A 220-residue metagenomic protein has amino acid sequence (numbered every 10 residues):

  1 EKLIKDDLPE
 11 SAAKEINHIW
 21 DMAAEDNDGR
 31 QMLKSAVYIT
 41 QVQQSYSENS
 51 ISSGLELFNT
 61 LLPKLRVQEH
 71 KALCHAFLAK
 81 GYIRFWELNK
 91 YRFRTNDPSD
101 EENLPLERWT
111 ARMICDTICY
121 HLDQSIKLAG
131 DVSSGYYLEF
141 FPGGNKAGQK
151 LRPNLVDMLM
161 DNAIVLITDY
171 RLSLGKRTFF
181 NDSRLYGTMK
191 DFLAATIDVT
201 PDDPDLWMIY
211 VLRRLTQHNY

Functional and structural regions predicted by a protein language model:
E1-I4: Alpha-helical tetratricopeptide repeat
D6-Y220: Extracytoplasmic/secretory-pathway proteins
